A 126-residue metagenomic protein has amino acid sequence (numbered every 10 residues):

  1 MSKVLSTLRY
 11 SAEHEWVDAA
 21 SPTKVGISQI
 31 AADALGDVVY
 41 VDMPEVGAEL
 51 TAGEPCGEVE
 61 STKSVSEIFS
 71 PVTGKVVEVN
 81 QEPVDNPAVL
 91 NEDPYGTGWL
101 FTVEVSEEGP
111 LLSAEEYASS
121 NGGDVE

Functional and structural regions predicted by a protein language model:
M1-P55, A88, E92-E126: Acidic, low-complexity mobile loops and tails
V17, T62, V79-E82: Residue-level recognition of beta-strand microenvironments
P22, S70-T73: ATP/adenylate-binding site constellation spanning eukaryotic-like Ser/Thr protein kinases, ABC-transporter
E60-F69, N86-V89: Short, Lys/Arg- and Gly-enriched loop/turn segments at beta-strand edges
P71, D85, L112: Charged, alpha-helix-enriched surfaces in structured cytosolic catalytic cores of large nucleotide-utilizing machines
